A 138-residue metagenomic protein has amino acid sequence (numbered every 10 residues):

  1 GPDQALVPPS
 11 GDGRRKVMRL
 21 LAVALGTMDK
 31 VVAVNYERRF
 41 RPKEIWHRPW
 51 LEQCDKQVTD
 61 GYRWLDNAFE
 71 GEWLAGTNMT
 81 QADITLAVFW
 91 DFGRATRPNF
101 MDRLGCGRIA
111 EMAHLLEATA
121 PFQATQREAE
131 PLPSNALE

Functional and structural regions predicted by a protein language model:
G1-R48: GST-like domain detector, emphasizing the conserved glutathione-binding G-site in the N-terminal thioredoxin-like
P2, N67-T77, A120-Q126: Surface-exposed helix-capping loop/turn segments at secondary-structure junctions
P8-K16, G71-A82: All-alpha amphipathic helical-bundle segments outside canonical DNA-binding/catalytic cores that form hydrophobic
L21-M28, D55-V58, G93: Alpha-helical transition-metal enzyme core signature, strongest for iron centers
D29, F40-K43, G93-D102: Short helix-capping/linker segments at secondary-structure and domain boundaries
W50-A68: Amphipathic alpha-helical packing segments from all-alpha helical-bundle domains
L74-P98, L116: GST superfamily/GST-like fold recognition
L104-T125: C-terminal end-helix/capping segment
